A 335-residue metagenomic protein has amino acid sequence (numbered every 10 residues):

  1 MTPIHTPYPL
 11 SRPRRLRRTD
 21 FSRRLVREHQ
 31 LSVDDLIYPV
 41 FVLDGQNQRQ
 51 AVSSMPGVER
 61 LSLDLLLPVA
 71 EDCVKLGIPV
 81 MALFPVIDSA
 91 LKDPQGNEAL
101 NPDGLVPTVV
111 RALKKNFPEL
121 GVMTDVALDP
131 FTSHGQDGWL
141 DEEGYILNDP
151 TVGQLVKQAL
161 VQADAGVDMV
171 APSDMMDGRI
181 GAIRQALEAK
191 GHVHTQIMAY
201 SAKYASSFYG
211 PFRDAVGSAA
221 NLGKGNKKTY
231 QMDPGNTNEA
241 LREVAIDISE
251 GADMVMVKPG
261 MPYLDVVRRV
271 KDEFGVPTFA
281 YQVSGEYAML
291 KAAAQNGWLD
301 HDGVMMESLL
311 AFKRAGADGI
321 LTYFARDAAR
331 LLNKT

Functional and structural regions predicted by a protein language model:
M1-R27: N-terminal amphipathic/basic leader segments beginning at the initiator methionine
T2-P7, T19, S32-I37, L43-T335: Alpha/beta enzyme core
